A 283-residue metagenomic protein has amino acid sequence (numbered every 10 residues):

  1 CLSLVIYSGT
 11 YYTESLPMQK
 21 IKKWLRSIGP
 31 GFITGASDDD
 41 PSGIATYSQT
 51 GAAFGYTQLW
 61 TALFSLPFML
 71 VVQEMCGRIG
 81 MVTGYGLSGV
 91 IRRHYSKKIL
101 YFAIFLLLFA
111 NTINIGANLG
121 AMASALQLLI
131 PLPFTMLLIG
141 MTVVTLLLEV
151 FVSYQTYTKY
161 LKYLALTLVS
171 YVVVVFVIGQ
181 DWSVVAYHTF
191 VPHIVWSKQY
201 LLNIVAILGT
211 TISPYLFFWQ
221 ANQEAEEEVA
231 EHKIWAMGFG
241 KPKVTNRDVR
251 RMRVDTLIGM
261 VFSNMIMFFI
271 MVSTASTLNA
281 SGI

Functional and structural regions predicted by a protein language model:
Y12-S42, E227, V244-R251, L257-I258: Membrane-interface "cap" regions at the ends of multi-pass membrane proteins
K22, Q49-E74, S88, R92-R93 (+2 more regions): Extracellular loop-to-transmembrane helix junctions
T46-G51, E74-I99, S124-Q127, E231-I234 (+1 more regions): Flexible loop linkers connecting adjacent transmembrane helices in multi-pass alpha-helical membrane transporters
F68-G77, V82, N222-A230, F262-I283: Extracellular/periplasmic helix-exit of transmembrane alpha-helices
R78, V82, L100-I130, L138: Hydrophobic transmembrane alpha-helices that form the core helical bundles of multi-pass secondary transporters
I104-F105, L129-F151, T167-F176: Transmembrane alpha-helical segments of multi-pass small-molecule transport proteins
L166-H193, T210-E226: Hydrophobic alpha-helical segments and their helix-loop junctions in multi-pass secondary transporters
A225-M252, I283: Juxtamembrane inter-helical linkers in multi-pass membrane proteins
